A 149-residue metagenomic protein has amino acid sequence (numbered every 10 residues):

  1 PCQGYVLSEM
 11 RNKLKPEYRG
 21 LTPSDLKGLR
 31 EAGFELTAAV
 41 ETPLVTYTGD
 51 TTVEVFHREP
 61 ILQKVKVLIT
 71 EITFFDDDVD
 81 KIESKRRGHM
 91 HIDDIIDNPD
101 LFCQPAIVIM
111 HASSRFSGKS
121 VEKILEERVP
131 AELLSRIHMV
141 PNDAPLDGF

Functional and structural regions predicted by a protein language model:
P1-I109, G118-R128, L133-L134, D147-F149: Metal-dependent phosphodiesterase/nuclease catalytic metal-binding core
S113-F116, N142-L146: A short, acidic, flexible beta-alpha connecting loop/helix-capping segment that sits on the rim of active
I137-P141: Short acidic-hydrophobic, aromatic-tinged amphipathic segments that line or gate anion-handling sites
